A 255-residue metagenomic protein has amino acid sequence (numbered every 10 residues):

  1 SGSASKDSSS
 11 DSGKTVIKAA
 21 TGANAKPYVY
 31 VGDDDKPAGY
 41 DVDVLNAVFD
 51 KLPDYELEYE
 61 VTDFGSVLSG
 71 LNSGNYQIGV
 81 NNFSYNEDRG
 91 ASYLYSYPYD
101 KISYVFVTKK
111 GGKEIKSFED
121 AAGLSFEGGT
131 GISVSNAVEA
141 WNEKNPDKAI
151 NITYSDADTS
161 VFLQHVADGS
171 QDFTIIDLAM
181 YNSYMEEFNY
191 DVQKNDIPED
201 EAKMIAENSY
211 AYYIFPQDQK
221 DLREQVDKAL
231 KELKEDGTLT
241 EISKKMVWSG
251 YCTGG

Functional and structural regions predicted by a protein language model:
S1-S12, V16-A19, Y59, I78 (+8 more regions): Gram-positive cell-envelope targeting signals
K6-N82, S155, K245: Extracytoplasmic small-molecule ligand-binding "clamshell" domains of the periplasmic binding protein/Venus flytrap
G22-N24, D100-T108, F188-L230, S249-G255: Periplasmic-binding protein-like
A23-P27, P37-D50, V105-S160, L178-N182: Bilobed "Venus flytrap"/periplasmic-binding protein-like clamshell domains and structurally analogous long
V42-L52, G112, E119, G123-I132 (+1 more regions): Extended ligand-binding regions for polar small-molecule ligands
N46, E58-D120, Q193, E199-A206: Acidic, polar ligand-binding/catalytic clefts
D50-D54, E60, G65-G79, S92 (+3 more regions): Short helices/loops that flank or line small-molecule/ion binding pockets
Y55-E58, S133-S155, V192, D227-G255: Ligand-binding clefts/hinges and TM-proximal coupling segments of bilobed small-molecule sensing domains
